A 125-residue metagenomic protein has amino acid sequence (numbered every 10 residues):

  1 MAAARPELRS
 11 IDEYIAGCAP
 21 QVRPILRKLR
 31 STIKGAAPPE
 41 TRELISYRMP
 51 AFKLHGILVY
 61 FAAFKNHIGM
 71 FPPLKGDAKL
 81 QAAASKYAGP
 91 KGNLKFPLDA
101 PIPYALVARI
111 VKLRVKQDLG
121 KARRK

Functional and structural regions predicted by a protein language model:
M1-K125: Charge-dense, helix-prone N-terminal extensions
